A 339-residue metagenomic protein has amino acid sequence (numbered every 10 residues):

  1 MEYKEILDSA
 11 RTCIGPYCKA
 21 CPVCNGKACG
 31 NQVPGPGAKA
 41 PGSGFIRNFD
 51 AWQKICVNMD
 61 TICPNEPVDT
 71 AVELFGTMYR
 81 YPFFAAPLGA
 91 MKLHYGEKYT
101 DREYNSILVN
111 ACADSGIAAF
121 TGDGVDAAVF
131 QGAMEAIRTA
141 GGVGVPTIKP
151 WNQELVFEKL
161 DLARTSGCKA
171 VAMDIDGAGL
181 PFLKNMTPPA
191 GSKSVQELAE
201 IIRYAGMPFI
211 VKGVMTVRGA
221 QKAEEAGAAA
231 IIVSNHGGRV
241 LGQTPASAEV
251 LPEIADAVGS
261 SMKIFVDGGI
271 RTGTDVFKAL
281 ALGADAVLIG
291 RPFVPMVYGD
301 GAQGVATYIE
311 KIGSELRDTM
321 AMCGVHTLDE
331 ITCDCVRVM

Functional and structural regions predicted by a protein language model:
M1-K27, G219, G238-K263, I270-R271 (+1 more regions): Conserved active-site-proximal phosphate/metal-binding subdomains
M1-R80, I331: An N-cap/entry alpha-helix motif that binds or orients negatively charged groups
A38-P41, F45, D101, N105 (+6 more regions): Generic structural signal for well-ordered, non-membrane alpha-helical segments in soluble metabolic enzymes
G44-F130: N-terminal functional module of multi-domain proteins
F49-M59, C112, G116, R164-G167 (+4 more regions): Structural signal for hydrophobic packing residues in well-ordered secondary-structure cores of soluble enzyme domains
Y99, N110, T139, W151-V266 (+2 more regions): Alpha/beta enzyme core
A118, V129-L155: Long, hydrophobic, well-ordered secondary-structure blocks that form the structural core and pocket-lining surfaces
